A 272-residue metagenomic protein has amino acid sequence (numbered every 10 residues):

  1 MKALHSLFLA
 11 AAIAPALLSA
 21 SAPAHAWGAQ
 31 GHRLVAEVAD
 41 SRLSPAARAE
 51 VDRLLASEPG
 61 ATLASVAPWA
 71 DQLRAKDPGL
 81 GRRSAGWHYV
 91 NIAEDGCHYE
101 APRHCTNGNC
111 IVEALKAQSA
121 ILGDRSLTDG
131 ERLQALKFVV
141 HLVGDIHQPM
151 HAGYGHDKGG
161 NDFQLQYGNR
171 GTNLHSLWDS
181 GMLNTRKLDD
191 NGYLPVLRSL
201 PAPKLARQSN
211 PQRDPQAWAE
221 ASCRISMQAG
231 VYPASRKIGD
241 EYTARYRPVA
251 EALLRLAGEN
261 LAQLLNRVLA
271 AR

Functional and structural regions predicted by a protein language model:
M1-S6: Positively charged n-region of N-terminal signal peptides that target proteins for export
F8-S19: Bacterial N-terminal signal peptides
S21-P23: N-terminal signal peptide c-region/cleavage motif recognized by signal peptidases
H25-L142, P149-R272: N-terminal, motif-rich segments that launch catalysis or mediate targeting to/interaction with membranes, typified by
